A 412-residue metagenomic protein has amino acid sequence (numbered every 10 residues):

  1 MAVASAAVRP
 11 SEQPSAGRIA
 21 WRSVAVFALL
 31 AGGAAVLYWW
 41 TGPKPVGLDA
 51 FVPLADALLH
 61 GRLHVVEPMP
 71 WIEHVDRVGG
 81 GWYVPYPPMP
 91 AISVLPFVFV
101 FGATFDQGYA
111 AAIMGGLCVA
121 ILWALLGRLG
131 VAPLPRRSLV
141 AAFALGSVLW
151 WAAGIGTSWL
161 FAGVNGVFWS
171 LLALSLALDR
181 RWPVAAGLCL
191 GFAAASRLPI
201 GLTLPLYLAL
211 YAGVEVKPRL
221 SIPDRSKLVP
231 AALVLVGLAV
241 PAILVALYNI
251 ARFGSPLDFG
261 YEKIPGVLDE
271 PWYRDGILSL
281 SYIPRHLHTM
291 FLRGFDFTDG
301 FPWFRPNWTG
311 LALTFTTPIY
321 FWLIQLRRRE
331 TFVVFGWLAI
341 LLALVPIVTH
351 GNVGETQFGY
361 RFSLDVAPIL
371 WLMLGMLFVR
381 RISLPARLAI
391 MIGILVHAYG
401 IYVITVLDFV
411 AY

Functional and structural regions predicted by a protein language model:
M1-Y412: Membrane-proximal envelope and lipid/glycan-remodeling enzymes
